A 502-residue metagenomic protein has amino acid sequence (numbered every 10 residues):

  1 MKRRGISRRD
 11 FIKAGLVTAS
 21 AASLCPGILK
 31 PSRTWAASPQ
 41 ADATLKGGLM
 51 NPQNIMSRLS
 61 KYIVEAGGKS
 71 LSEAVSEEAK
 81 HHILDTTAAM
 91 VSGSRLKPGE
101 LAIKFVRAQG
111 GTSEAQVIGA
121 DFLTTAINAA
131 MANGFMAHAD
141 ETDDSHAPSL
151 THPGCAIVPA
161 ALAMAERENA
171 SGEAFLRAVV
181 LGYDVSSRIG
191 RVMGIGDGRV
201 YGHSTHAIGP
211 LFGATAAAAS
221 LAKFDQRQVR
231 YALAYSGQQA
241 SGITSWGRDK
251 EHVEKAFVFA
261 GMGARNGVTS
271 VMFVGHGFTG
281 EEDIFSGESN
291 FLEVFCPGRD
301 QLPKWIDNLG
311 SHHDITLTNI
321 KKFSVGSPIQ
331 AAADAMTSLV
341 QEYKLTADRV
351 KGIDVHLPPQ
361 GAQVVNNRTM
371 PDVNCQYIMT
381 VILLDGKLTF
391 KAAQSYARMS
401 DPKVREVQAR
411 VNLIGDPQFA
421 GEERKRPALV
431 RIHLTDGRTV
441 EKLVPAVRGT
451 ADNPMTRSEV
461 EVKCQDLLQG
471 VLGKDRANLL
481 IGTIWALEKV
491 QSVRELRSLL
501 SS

Functional and structural regions predicted by a protein language model:
K2-L150, E251-R265, M272-S502: Terminal-appendage/accessory-domain detector
L16, P26, A161, Y183 (+4 more regions): Short, well-ordered alpha-helical packing segments
S57, K61, D85, P159 (+6 more regions): Generic structural signal for well-ordered, non-membrane alpha-helices
S92-G93, A161-E168, T215-A222, S270-V274 (+2 more regions): Well-ordered alpha-helical scaffold segments within catalytic/enzyme domains
A137, A156-V158, A163, Q238-G242 (+2 more regions): Short connector loops/turns at beta-strand edges and beta->alpha or beta->beta junctions
D143-S187: Hydrophobic alpha-helical hairpins/lids featuring a short glycine-rich hinge
G154-L162, P210-A217, A264-T269, A331: Well-ordered alpha-helical segments within folded domains of soluble proteins
N169, E173-G263: Glycine-rich, mobile lid/loop segments that gate access to catalytic sites or pores
